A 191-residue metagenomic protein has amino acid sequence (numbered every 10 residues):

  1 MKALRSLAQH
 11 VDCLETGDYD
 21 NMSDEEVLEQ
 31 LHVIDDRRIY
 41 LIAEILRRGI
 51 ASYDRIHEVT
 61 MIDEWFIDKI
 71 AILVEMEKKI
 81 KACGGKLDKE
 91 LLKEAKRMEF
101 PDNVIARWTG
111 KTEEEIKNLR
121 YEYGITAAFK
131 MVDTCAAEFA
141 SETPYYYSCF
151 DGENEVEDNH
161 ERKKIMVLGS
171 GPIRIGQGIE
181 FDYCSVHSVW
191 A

Functional and structural regions predicted by a protein language model:
M1-A191: ATP-dependent carboxylate/acyl-activation modules
